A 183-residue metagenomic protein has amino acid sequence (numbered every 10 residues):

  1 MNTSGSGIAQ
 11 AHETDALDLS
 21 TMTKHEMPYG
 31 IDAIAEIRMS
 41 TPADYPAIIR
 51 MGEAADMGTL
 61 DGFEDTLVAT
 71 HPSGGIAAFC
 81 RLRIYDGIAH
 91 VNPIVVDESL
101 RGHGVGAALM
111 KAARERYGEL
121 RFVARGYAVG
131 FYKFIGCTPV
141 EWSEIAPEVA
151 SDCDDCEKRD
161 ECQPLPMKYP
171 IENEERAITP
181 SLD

Functional and structural regions predicted by a protein language model:
I8-D15, E36-A47: A short beta-loop-alpha structural element at the N-terminal edge of CoA-dependent acyl/N-acetyltransferase catalytic
D65-A78: Conserved beta-hairpin
G75-R83, I88-V95: Conserved beta-strand in the GNAT
I94-R101, Y127: A short, internal acetyl-CoA/4′-phosphopantetheine-binding micro-motif in the GNAT/acyltransferase core
G102-E115: Conserved acetyl-CoA-binding loop-helix of GNAT-fold acetyltransferases
E115-Y127: Conserved GNAT acetyl-CoA-binding A-motif
G126-D152: Conserved active-site alpha-helix within GNAT-family acetyltransferase domains
I145-D183: C-terminal "cap" of GNAT-fold acetyltransferases
